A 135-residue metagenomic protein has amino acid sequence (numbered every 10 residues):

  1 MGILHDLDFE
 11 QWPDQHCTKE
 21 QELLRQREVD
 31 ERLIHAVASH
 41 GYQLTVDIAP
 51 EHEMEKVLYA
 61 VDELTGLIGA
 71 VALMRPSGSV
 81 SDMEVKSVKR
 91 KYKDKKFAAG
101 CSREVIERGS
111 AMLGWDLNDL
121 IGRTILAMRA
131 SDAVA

Functional and structural regions predicted by a protein language model:
M1-D94: Divalent metal-dependent catalytic cores for phosphoryl transfer on phosphate-bearing substrates
V80, S87-A135: A structured, mid-to-C-terminal "fold-capping" secondary-structure block
